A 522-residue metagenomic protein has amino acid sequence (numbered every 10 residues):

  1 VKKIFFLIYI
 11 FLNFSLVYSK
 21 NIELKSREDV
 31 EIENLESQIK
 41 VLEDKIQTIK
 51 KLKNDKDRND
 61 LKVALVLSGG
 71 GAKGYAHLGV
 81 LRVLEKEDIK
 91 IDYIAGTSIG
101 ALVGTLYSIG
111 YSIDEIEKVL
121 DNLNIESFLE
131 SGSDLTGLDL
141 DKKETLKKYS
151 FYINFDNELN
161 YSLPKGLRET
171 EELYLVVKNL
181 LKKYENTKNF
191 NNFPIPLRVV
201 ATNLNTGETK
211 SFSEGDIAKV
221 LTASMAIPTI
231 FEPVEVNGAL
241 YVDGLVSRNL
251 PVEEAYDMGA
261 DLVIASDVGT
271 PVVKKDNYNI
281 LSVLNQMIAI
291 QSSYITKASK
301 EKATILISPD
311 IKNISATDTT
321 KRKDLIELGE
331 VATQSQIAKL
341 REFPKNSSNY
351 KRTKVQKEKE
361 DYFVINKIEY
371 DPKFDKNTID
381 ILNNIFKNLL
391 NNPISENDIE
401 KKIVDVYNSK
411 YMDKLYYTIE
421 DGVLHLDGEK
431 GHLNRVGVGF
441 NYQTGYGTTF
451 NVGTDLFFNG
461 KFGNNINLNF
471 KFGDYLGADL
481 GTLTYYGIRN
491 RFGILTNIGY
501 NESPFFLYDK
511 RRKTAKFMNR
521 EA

Functional and structural regions predicted by a protein language model:
I4-N13: Sec-dependent N-terminal signal peptides
Y9, D55, N189, K297 (+5 more regions): Generic marker of residues within folded, mature protein domains
N13-F14, N519: Short, flexible coil/linker elements and helix-boundary hinge sites characteristic of intrinsically disordered
S15-S19: Sec/Tat signal peptide C-region and signal peptidase I cleavage site
K20-T97, T105-V404, N408-E420: Patatin-like phospholipase
N397, Y416-A522: Gram-negative/organellar outer-membrane beta-barrel architecture
